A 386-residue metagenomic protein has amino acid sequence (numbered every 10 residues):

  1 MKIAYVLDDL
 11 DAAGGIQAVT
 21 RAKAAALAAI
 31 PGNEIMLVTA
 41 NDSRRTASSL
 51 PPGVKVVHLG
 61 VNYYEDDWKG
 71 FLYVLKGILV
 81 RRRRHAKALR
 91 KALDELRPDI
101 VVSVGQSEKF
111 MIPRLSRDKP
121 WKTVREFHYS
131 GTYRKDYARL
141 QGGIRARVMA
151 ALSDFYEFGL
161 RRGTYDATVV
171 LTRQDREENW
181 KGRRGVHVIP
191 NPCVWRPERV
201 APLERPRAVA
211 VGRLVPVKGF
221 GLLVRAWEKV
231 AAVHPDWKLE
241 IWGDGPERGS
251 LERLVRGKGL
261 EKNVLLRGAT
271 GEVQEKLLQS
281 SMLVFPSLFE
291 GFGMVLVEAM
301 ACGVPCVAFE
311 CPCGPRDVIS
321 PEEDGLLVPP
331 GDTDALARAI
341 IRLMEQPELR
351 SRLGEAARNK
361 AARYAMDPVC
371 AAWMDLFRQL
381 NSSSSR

Functional and structural regions predicted by a protein language model:
L7-A13, A29-K76, E178: N-terminal strand-loop element at the rim of the active site of nucleotide-sugar-dependent glycosyltransferases
G14-A22, P206, A210-K229, P246-E252 (+1 more regions): A conserved mid-protein helix/loop that constitutes part of the nucleotide-sugar donor-binding site
H85, S103-K109: Short His-centered aromatic/hydrophobic patch
K87-K91, R147-T168, K181: Membrane-proximal helix-turn-helix segments that form the acceptor-binding/catalytic region of lipid-linked
Q174, P192: Carbohydrate-associated surface elements
A269, L288: Aromatic "clamp/platform" in nucleotide-sugar-dependent glycosyltransferases that forms part of the donor/acceptor
P305-F309: Short hydrophobic beta-strand element within catalytic cores of glycosyltransferases and related nucleotide-activated
S320-E322, L326-T333, R342-E348, A362: Conserved acidic donor-binding segment of nucleotide-sugar-dependent glycosyltransferases
